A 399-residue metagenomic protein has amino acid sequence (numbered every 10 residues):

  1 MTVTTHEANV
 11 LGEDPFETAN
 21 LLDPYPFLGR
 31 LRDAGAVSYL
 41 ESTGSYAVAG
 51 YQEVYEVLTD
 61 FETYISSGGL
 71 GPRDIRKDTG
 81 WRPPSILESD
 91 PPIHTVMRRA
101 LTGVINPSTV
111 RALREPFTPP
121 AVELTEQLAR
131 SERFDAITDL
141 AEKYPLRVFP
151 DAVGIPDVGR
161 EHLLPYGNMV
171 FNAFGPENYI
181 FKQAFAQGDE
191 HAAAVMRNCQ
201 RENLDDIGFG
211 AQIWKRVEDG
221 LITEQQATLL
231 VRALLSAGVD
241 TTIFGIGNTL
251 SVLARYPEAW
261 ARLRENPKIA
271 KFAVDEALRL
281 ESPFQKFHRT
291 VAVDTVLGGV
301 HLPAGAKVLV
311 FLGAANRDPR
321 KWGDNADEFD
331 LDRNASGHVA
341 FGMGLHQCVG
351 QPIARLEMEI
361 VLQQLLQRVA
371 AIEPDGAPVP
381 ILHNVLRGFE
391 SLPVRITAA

Functional and structural regions predicted by a protein language model:
M1-A399: Cytochrome P450
